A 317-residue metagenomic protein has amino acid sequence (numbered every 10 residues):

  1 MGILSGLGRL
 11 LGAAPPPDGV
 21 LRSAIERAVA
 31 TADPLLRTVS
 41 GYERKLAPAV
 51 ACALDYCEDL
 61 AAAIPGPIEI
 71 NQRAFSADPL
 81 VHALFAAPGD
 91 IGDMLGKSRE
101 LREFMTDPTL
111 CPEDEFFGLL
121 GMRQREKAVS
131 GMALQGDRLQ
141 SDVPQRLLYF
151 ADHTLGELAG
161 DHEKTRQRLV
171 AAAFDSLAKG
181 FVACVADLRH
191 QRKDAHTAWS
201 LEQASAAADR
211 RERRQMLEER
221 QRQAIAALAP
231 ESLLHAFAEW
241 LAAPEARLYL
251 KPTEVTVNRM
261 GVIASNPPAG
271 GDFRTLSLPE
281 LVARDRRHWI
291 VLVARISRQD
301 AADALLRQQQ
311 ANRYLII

Functional and structural regions predicted by a protein language model:
M1-V143, S297-I317: Extended, charged helical scaffold/adaptor regions
G2, P17-D18, A47, A87 (+8 more regions): Serine/threonine-rich low-complexity intrinsically disordered regions
D18, R22, V29-A32, E43 (+10 more regions): Amphipathic alpha-helical coiled-coil segments with heptad-repeat character
E26, E43, E58, E69 (+14 more regions): Glutamate identity and glutamate-enriched acidic tracts
M94-L201: Charged heptad-repeat coiled-coil "rod" segments that mediate homo-/hetero-oligomerization in large eukaryotic
D187-P268: Long, positively charged binding patches that form subdomain-scale interaction surfaces for polyanionic ligands
S232-I317: C-terminal modules of long, charged coiled-coil scaffolds in eukaryotic assembly complexes
